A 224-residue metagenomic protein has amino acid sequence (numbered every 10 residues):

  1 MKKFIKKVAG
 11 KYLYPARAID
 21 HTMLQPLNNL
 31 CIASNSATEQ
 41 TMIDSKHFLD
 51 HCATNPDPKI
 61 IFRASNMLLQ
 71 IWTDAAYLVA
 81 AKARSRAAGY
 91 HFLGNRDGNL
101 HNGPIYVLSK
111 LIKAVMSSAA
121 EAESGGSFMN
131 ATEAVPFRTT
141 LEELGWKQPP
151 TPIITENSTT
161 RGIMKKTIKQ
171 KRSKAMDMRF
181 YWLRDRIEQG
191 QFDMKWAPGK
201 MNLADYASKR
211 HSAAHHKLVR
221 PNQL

Functional and structural regions predicted by a protein language model:
M1-P56, P198, A207: C-terminal reverse transcriptase regions that engage the nucleic-acid substrate
V8-Y12, P26-L30, D44-H47, W72 (+4 more regions): Short, hydrophobic/aromatic alpha-helical segments in well-folded domains
P15-P26, D97-N102, E133-I153: Active-site palm subdomain of RNA-directed nucleic acid polymerases
P26-L27, A80-K82, G162-I163: Short helix/loop capping segments that flank catalytic or ligand/cofactor-binding pockets
A33, I112-L224: RNase H-like nuclease module associated with reverse transcription
D57-S65, E142-W146: A short acidic-Thr-Gly-centered motif at the start of a beta-strand
M67-K82: Two-metal-ion RNase H-like nuclease active-site motif
L93-G125: A short, polar/acidic, helix/strand-boundary loop motif
